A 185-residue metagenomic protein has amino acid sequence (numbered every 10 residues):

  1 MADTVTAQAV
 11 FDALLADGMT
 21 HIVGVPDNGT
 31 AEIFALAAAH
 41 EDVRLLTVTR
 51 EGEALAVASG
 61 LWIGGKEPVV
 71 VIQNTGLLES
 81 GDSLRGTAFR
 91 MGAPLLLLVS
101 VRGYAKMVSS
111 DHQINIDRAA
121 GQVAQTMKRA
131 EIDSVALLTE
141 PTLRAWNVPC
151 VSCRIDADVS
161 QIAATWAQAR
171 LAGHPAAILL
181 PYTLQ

Functional and structural regions predicted by a protein language model:
M1-Q185: Thiamine diphosphate
